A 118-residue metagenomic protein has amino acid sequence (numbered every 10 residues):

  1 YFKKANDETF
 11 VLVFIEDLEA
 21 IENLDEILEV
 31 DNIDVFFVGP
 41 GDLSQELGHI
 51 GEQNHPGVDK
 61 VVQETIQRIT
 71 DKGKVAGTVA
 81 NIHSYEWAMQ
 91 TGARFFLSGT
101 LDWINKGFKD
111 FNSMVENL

Functional and structural regions predicted by a protein language model:
Y1-L118: Expand to "…catalyze enediolate/carbanion chemistry for C-C bond making/breaking, isomerization, decarboxylation
